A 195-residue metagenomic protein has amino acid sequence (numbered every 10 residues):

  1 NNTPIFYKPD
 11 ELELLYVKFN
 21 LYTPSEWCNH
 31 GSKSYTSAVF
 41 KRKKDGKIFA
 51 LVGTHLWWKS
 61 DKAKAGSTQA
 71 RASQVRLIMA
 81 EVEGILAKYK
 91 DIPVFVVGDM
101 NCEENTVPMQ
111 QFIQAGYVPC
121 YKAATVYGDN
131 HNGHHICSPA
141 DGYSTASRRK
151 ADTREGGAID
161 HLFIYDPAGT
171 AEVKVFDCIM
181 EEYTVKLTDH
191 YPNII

Functional and structural regions predicted by a protein language model:
N1, K8-P9, F19-N20, G53-W57 (+4 more regions): Active-site-proximal beta-strand/loop segments in catalytic clefts of secreted hydrolases
N1-P4, L14-L15, K59-K62, E103-V107 (+1 more regions): Short catalytic/ligand-binding loop motif for oxyanion handling, primarily in non-cytosolic enzymes, centered on
N1-W57, E172-C178: Structured beta-strand-rich core segments of catalytic domains in phosphoester-bond hydrolases
C28, A63-Q69: Short, solvent-exposed loop/turn segments at secondary-structure boundaries
S34-T54, S67-Q110: His/acidic metal-ligating clusters that form di-metal
E83-F95, N101-I195: Metal-dependent phosphoester-hydrolase catalytic domains
